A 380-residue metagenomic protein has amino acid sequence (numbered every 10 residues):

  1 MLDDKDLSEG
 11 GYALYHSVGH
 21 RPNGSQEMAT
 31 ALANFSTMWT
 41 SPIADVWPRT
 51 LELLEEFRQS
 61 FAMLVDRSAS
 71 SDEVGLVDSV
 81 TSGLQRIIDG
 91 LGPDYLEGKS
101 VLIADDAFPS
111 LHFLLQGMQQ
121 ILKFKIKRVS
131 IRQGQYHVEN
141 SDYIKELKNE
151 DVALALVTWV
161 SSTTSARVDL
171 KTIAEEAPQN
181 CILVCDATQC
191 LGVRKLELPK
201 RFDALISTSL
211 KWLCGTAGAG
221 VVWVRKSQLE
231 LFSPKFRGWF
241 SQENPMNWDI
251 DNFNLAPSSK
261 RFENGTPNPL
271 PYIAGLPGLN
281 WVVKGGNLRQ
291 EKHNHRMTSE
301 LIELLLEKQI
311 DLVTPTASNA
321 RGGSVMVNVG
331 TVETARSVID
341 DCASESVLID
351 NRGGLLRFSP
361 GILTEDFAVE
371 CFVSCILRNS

Functional and structural regions predicted by a protein language model:
M1-S380: Pyridoxal 5′-phosphate
